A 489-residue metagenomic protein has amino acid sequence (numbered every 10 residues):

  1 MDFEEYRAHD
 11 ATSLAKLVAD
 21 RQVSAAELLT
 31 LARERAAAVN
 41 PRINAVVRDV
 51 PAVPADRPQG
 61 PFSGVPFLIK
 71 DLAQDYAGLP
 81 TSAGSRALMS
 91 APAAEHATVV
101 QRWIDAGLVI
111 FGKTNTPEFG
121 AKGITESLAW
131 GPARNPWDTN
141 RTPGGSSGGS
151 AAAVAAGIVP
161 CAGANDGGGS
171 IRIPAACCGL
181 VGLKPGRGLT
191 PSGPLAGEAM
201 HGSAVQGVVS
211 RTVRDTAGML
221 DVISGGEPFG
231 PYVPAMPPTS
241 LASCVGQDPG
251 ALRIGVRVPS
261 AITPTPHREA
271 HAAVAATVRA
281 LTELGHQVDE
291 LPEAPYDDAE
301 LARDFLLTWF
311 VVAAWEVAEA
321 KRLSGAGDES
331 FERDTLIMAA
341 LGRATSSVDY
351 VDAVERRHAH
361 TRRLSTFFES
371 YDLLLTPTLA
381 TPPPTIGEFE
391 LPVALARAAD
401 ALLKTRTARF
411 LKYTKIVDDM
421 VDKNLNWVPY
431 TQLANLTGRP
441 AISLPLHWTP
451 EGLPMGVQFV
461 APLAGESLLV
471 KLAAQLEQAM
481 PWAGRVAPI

Functional and structural regions predicted by a protein language model:
M1-P92, G120-A121, L241, V245 (+1 more regions): Short, well-ordered alpha-helical
A25-L29, P266-E293, V317-A326, D352-Y371: Acyltransferase
V50, P231-P238, L252, R257-P259 (+2 more regions): Flexible, acidic loop-helix segments that line cofactor/substrate-binding pockets
F62-S85, G246-R257, F310-S365, T378-D418 (+2 more regions): Short helix-loop capping/hinge segments that flank enzyme active sites or metal/cofactor-binding pockets
E95-E227, P440-H447, L453-G456: Short glycine/serine-rich loop segments
K184-V278, L284, D297-D298, E319 (+1 more regions): A short helix-breaking turn/cap at a secondary-structure junction
T414-A441: Alpha-helix-centered segments that form part of catalytic cores
